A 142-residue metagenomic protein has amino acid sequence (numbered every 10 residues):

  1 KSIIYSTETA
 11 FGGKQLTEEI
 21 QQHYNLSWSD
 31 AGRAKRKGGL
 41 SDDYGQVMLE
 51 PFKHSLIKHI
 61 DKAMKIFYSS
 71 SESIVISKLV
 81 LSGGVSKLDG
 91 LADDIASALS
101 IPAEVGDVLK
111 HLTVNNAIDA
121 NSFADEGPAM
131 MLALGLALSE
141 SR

Functional and structural regions predicted by a protein language model:
K1-R142: Hydrophobic/aromatic-enriched cytosolic interaction surfaces used to assemble or bind macromolecules
